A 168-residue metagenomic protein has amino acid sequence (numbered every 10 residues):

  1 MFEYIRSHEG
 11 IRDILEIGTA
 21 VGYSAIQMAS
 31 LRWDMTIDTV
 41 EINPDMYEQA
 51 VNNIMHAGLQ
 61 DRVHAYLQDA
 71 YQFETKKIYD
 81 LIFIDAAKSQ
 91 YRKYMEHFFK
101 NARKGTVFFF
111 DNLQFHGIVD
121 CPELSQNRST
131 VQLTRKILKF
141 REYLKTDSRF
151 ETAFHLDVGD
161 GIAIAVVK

Functional and structural regions predicted by a protein language model:
M1-K168: S-adenosylmethionine/decaboxylated-SAM
